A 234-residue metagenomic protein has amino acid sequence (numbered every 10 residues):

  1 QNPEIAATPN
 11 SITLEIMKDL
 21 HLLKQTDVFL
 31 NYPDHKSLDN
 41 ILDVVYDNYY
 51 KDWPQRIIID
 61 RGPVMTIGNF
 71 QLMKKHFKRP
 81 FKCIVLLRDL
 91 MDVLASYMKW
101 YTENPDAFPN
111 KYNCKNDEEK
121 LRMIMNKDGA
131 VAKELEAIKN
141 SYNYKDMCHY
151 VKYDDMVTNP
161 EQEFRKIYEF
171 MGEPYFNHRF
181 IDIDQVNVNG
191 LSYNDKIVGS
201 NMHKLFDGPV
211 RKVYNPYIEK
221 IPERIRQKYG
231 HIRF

Functional and structural regions predicted by a protein language model:
Q1, L22, L72-K75, M98-T102 (+1 more regions): Short, glycine/charged-enriched secondary-structure capping and boundary segments
Q1-V45, N187, L191: PAPS-dependent sulfotransferase catalytic core
A6, K82-V85, H149-V151: Hydrophobic/aromatic beta-strand patches that form the interior of the parallel beta-sheet core in alpha/beta enzyme
L14-K18, T66-N69, M91-S96, V157-E161 (+1 more regions): Short catalytic/ligand-binding loop motif for oxyanion handling, primarily in non-cytosolic enzymes, centered on
K36-K51, M91-E173, H178: PAPS-dependent sulfotransferase catalytic domain
Y46-L72: Glycine-rich phosphate-binding loop used to anchor ATP phosphates in small-molecule kinases, encompassing both
G62, M73-K99: Conserved phosphate-donor/acceptor-positioning beta-strand/loop module used by diverse small-molecule
M98-Y101, K139-Y142, E169-F234: PAPS-dependent sulfotransferases, especially Golgi type II membrane carbohydrate sulfotransferases
